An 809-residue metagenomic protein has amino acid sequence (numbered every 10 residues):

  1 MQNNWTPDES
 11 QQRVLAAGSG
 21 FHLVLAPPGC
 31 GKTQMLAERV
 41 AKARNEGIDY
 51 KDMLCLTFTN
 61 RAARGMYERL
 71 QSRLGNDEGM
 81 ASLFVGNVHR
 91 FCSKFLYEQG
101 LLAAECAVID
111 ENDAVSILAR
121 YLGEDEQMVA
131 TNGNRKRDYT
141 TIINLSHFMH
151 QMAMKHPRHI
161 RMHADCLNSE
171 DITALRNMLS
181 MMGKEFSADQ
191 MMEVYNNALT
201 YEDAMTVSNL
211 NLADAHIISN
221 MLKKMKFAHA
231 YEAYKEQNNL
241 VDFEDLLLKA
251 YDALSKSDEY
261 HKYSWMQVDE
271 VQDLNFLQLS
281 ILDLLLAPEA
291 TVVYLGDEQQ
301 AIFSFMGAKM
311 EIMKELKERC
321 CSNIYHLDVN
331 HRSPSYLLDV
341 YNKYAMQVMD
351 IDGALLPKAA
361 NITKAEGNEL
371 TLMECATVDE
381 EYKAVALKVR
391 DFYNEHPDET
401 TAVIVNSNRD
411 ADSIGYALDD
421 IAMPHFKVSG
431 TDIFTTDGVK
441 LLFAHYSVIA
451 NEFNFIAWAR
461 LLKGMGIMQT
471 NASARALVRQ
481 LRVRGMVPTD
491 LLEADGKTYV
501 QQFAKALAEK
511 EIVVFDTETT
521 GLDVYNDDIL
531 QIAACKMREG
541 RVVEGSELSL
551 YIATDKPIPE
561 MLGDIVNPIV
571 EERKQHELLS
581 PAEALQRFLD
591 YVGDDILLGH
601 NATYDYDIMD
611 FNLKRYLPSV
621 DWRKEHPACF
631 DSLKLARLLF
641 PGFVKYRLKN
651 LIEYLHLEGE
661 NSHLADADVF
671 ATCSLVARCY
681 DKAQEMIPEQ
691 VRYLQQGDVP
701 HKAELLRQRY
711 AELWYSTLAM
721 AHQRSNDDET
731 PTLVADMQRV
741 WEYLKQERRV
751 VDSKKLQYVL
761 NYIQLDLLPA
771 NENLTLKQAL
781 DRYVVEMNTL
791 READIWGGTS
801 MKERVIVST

Functional and structural regions predicted by a protein language model:
M1-E105, K262, D339-N342: P-loop NTPase Walker
N4-A16, G20-L25, F84, D110 (+6 more regions): Conserved helicase NTPase motor core
L23-L36, V40, C321-N323, N330-M423 (+3 more regions): Helicase P-loop NTPase motor core
K42, F276-N368, L372, S546 (+1 more regions): Conserved RecA-like helicase ATPase core segment that couples NTP binding/hydrolysis to strand translocation
D52-T173, A628: Conserved P-loop NTPase-based nucleic-acid remodeling module centered on helicase motor cores
V405-N408, G593-T603, D607-N612, F643-Y715 (+2 more regions): Acidic, Mg2+-coordinating catalytic module of metal-dependent nucleases/exonucleases that use a two-metal-ion mechanism
V448-E511, R538, G697-T809: Conserved helicase C-terminal RecA-like lobe
K510-V513, T519-H626, P641-H663: Conserved non-catalytic scaffold segment of RNase H-like nuclease domains
